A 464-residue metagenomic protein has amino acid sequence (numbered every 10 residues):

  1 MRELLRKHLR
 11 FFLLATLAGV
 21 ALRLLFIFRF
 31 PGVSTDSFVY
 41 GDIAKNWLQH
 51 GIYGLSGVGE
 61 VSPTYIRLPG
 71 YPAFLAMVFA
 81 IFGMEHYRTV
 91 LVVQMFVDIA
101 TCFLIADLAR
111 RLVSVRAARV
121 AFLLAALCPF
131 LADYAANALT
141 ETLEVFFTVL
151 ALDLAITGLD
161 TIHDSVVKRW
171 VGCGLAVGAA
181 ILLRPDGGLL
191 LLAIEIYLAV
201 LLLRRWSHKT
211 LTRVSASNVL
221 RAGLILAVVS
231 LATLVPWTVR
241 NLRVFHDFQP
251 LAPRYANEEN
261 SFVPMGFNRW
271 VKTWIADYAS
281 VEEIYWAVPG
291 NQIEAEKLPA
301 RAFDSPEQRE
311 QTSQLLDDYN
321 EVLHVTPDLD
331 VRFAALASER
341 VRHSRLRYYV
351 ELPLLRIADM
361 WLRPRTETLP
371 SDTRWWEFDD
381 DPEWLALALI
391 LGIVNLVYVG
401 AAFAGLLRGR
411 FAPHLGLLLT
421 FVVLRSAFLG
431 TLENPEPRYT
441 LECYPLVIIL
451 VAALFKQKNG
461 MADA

Functional and structural regions predicted by a protein language model:
M1-R23, R110, L220-L226, H414 (+1 more regions): Start-transfer (signal-anchor) and selected internal transmembrane alpha helices of multi-pass inner/ER membrane
L9, R88-T89, V322-L323, V331-A335 (+1 more regions): Membrane-interface anchor segments at the N-terminal boundary of transmembrane helices in multi-pass membrane enzymes
T35-F38, I66, T89-V97, V120-A155 (+3 more regions): Multi-pass, polyprenyl lipid-linked donor-dependent membrane glycosyltransferases
F38-P63, G70-A73, M77: Extracytosolic helix-loop segments that constitute the early lumenal/periplasmic catalytic or substrate-binding loops
P69, A73, I81-A100, F122 (+3 more regions): Loop-to-helix entry region of an early transmembrane alpha helix in multi-pass inner-membrane enzymes
T89-V113, L150, L154, G400-A404: Transmembrane-helix motifs of polytopic, lipid-linked glycan transferases
L112, A151-G172, R204-K209, K458: Membrane-interface transmembrane helices that cradle and orient dolichyl/undecaprenyl
P250-T366: Membrane-proximal stem/loop segments at transmembrane-domain junctions that anchor or position
